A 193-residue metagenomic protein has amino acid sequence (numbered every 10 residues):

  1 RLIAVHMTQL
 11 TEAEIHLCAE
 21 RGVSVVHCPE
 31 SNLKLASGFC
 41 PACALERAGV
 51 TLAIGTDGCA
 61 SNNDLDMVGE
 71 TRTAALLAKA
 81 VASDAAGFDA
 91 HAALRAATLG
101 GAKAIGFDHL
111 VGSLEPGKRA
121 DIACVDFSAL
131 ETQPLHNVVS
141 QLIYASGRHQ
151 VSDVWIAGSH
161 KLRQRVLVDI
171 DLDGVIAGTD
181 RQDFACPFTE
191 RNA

Functional and structural regions predicted by a protein language model:
R1-D64: Active-site core of metal-dependent hydrolases
M7-T8, K79, S128, S159: Flexible loop residues that form catalytic and substrate-binding hotspots at small-molecule/glycan-binding clefts
T11-E12, A36-F39, G87, V111 (+1 more regions): Structural motif corresponding to alpha-helix initiation and N-cap regions
L35-G38, S61-D64, S113, T132-L135 (+1 more regions): Alpha-helix N-cap/helix-start motif
C43-A129, A145: His/Asp/Glu-enriched, well-ordered alpha-helical/loop segment that forms or immediately abuts the divalent-metal
R119-L172, I176: C-terminal cap of metal-dependent C-N hydrolases
R181-F184, R191-A193: Alpha-helix boundary/capping motif
